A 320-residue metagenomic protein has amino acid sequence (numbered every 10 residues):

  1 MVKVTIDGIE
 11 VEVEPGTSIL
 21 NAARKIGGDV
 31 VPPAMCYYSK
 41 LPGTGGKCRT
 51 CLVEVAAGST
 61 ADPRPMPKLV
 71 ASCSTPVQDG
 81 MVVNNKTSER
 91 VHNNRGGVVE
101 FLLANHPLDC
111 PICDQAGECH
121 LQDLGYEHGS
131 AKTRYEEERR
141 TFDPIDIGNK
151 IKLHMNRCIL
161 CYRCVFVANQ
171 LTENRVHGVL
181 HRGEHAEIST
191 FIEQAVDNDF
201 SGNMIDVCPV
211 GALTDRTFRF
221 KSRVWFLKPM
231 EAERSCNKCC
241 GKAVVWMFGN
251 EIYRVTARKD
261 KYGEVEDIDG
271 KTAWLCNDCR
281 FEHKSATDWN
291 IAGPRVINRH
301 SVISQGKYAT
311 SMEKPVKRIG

Functional and structural regions predicted by a protein language model:
M1-G16, V55, D62, G80-L102 (+1 more regions): N-terminal export/assembly segments and adjacent metallocofactor-ligating motifs of anaerobic energy-metabolism
V2, G8-D79, E89, N94: N-terminal cofactor/phosphate-binding cores enriched in small/glycine residues, especially glycine-rich loops such as
D29-V31, K40-T44, L103-P107, F218-P229: Cys/His-rich Zn2+-binding cysteine-cluster or related metal-binding knuckle/ribbon modules and their
Y38, V53, T75, I112-Q115 (+1 more regions): Disulfide-rich extracellular modules and peptides
N93, P107-L108: Intrinsic N-terminal pre-sequences and regulatory tails
D109-C110, D215: Secondary-structure transition/capping residues
